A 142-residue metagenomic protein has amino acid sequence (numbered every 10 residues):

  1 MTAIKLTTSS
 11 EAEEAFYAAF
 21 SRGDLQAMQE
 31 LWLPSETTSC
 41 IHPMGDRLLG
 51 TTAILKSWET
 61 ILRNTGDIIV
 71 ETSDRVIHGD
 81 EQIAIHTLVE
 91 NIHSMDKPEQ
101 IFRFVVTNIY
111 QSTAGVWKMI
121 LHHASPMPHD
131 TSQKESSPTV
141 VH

Functional and structural regions predicted by a protein language model:
M1-E30, T37-H142: A beta-strand edge to alpha-helix "cap/lid" segment located at domain peripheries
